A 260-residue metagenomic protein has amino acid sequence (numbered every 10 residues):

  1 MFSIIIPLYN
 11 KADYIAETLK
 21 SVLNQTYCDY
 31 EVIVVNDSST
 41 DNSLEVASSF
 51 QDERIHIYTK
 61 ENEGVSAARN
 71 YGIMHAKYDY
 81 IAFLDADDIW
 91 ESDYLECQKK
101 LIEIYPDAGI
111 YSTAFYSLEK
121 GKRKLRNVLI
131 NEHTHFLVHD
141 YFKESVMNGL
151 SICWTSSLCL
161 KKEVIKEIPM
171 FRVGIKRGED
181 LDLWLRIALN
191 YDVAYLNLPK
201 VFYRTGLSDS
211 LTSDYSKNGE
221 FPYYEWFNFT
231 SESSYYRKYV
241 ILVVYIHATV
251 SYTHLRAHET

Functional and structural regions predicted by a protein language model:
K11-N24: Short, well-formed alpha-helical segments that are part of the catalytic scaffolds of diverse glycosyltransferases
N36-E45, D85: A conserved acidic beta->alpha catalytic loop
K60-A76: Glycine-rich, basic loop-to-helix element that forms the pyrophosphate-binding segment of sugar-nucleotide handling
M74, E132-N218: Conserved nucleotide-sugar donor-binding catalytic segment
I81: Short aromatic/hydrophobic "clamp" motif used to bind/position activated sugar donors
D93-L125: Conserved donor NDP-sugar-binding/catalytic core segment of glycosyltransferases
P199-L207, T212-Y239, R256: Catalytic core of nucleotide-sugar-dependent glycosyltransferases
T253-T260: Conserved small/polar residues in nucleotide/adenosyl-binding loops
